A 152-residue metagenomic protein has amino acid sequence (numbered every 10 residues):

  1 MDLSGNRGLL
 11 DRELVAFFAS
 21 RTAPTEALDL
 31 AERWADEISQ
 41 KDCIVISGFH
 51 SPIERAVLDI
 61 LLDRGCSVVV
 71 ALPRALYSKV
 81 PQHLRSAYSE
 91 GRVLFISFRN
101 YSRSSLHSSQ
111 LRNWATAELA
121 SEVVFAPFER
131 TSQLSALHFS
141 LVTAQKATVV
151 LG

Functional and structural regions predicted by a protein language model:
M1-G152: Glycine-biased, small-residue-rich flexible motifs in mid-sequence functional cores and linkers
